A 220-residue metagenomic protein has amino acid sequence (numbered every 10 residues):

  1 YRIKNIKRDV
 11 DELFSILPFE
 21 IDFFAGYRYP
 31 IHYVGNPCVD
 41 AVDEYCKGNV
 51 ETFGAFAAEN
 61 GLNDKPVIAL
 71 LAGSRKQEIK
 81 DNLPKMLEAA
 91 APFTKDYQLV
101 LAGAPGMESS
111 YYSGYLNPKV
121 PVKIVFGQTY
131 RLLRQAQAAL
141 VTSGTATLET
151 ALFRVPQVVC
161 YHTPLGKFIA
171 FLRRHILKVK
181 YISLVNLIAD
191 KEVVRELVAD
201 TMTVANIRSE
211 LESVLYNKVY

Functional and structural regions predicted by a protein language model:
Y1-Y220: Nucleotide-activated sugar donor-binding and catalytic core shared by glycosyltransferases and related lipid-linked
